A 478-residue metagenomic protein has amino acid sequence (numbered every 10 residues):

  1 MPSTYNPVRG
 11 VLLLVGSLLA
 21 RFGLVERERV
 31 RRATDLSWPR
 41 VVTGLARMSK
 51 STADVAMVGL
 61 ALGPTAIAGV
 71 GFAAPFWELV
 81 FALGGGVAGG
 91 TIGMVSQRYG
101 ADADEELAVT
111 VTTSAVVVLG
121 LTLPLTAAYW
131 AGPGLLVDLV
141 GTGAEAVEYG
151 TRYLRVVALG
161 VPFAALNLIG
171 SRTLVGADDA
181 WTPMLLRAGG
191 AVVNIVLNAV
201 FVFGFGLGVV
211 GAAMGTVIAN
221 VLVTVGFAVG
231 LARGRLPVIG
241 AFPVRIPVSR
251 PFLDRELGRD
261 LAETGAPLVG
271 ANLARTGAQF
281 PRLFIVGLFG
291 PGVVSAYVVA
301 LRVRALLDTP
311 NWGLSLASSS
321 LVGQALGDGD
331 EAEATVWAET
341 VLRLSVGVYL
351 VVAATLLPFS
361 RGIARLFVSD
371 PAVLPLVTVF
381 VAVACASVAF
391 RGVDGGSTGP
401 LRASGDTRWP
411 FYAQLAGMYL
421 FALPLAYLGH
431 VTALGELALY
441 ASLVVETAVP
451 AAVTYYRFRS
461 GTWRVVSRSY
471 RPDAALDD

Functional and structural regions predicted by a protein language model:
M1-S37, V95-G160, L207-G265, V322-S387 (+1 more regions): Short alpha-helical transmembrane segments in multi-pass integral membrane proteins
L24-A61, P75-G90, M94, L119-T126 (+3 more regions): N-terminal transmembrane alpha-helices
D35-V58, V156, A219-V223, F227 (+2 more regions): Transmembrane helical elements of multi-pass membrane transporters/channels
V41, L45, S49, A53 (+17 more regions): Generic alpha-helical transmembrane segments of integral inner-membrane proteins, especially permease/transport modules
V42, A46, D54-V58, V70 (+21 more regions): Hydrophobic/aromatic residues within transmembrane alpha-helices of membrane transport systems, especially the TMDs
V58-E78, E145-Y149, V209-M214, D260-T264 (+4 more regions): Interfacial/gating helices of multi-pass transporter permease domains
I67-A127, A164-G176, A180-P183, V294-A354 (+1 more regions): Small-residue-rich hydrophobic transmembrane alpha-helices
F81, G85, Y153-V175, P183-A191 (+5 more regions): Short runs within selected transmembrane alpha-helices of multi-pass transporters and secretion channels
